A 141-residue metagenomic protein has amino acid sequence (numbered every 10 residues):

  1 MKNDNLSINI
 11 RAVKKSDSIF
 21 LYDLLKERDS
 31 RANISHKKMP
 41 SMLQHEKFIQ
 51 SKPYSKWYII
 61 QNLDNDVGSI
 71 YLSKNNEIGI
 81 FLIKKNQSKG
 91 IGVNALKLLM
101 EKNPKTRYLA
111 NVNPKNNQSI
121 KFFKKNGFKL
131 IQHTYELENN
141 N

Functional and structural regions predicted by a protein language model:
S7-D23: A short beta-loop-alpha structural element at the N-terminal edge of CoA-dependent acyl/N-acetyltransferase catalytic
L21-K26, H45, I49: Hydrophobic alpha-helical core bundles mediating ligand binding, dimerization, or RNAP-core interactions
D23-K37: Helix-loop element at the rim of GNAT/NAT acetyltransferase active sites that forms part of the acceptor-substrate
K38-K85: Acetyl-CoA-dependent GNAT
I70, N111, F122: Long, contiguous binding/interaction regions
S88-K102, N117-K125: Conserved acetyl-CoA-binding loop-helix of GNAT-fold acetyltransferases
N103-K115: Conserved GNAT acetyl-CoA-binding A-motif
N111, K129-N141: Conserved catalytic-core motifs of GNAT/GCN5-like acyltransferases
